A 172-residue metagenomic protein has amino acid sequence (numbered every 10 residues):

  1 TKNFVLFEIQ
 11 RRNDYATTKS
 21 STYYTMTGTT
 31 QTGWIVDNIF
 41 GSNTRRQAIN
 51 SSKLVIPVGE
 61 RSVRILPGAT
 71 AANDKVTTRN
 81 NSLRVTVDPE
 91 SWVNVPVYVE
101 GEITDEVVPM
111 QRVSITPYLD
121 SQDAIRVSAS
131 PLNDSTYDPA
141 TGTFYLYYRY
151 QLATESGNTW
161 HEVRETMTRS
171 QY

Functional and structural regions predicted by a protein language model:
K2-Y172: Ser/Thr/Gly/Pro-rich, low-complexity flexible regions
